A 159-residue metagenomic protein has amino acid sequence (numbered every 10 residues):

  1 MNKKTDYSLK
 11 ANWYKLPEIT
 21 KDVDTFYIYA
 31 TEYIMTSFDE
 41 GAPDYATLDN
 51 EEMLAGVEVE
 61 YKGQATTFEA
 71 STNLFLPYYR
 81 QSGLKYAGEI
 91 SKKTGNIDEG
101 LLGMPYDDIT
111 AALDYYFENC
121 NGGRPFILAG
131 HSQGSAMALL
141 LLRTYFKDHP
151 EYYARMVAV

Functional and structural regions predicted by a protein language model:
M1-P17, K21, N50-L54: Basic, amphipathic N-terminal segments that precede the first structured/catalytic domain
K15-I19, Q64-F68, H149-E151: A general structural signal for short secondary-structure junctions and capping/turn motifs
D24-F26: Conserved beta-strand elements of the Class I
I28-P125: Active-site catalytic motif of lipid deacylating hydrolases and related acyltransferases
F126-G130, V159: Short glycine-rich or small-residue beta-strand-to-loop segments that form or flank ligand, phosphate, metal/Fe-S
G130-G134, A138: Gly/Ala-rich beta-loop-alpha elbow adjacent to hydrolase catalytic centers
L140-T144: Active-site signature of alpha/beta-hydrolase-fold catalytic machinery across serine- and Asp/Cys-nucleophile hydrolases
H149-V159: A conserved short beta-strand
